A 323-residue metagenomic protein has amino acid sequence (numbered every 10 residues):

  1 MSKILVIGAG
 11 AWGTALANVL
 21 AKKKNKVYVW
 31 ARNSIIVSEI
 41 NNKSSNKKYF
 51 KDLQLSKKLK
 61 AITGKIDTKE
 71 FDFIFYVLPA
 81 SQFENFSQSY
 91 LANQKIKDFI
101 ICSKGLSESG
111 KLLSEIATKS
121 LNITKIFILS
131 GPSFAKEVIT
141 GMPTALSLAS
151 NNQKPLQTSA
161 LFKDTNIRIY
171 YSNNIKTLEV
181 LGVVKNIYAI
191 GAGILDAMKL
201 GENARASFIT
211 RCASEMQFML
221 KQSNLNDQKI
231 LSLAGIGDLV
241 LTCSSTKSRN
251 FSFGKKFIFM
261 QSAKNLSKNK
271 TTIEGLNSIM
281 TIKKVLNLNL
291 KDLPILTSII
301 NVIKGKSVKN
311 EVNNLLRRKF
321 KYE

Functional and structural regions predicted by a protein language model:
M1-L53, K60-T63: NAD(P)+-binding Rossmann beta1-loop-alpha1 motif at the extreme N-terminus of oxidoreductases
V6, V29, F99-I101, I128 (+1 more regions): Structural beta-sheet core signal
I7, A11, A15, I35 (+15 more regions): Conserved active-site and cofactor/substrate-binding residues in soluble primary-metabolism enzymes
L55-K57, A61-P143, T158-A160: Rossmann-like NAD(P)(H) cofactor-binding subdomain of soluble oxidoreductases
L106-G201: Rossmann-fold dinucleotide-binding core
M142-L148, K176-L220, S232-S252: Active-site-proximal catalytic alpha-helix in oxidoreductases
A192, K221-L231, L239-E323: NAD(P)-dependent Rossmann-like dehydrogenase/reductase catalytic/cofactor-binding core
